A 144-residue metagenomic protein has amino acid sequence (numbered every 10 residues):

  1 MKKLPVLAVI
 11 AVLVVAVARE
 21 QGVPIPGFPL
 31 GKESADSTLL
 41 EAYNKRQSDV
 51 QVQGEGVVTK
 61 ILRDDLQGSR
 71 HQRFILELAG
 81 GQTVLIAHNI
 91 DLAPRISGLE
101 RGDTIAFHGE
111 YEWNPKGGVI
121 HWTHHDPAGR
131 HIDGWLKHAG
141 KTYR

Functional and structural regions predicted by a protein language model:
K2-R144: OB-fold and OB-like single-stranded nucleic-acid-recognition modules and their adjacent interaction interfaces
